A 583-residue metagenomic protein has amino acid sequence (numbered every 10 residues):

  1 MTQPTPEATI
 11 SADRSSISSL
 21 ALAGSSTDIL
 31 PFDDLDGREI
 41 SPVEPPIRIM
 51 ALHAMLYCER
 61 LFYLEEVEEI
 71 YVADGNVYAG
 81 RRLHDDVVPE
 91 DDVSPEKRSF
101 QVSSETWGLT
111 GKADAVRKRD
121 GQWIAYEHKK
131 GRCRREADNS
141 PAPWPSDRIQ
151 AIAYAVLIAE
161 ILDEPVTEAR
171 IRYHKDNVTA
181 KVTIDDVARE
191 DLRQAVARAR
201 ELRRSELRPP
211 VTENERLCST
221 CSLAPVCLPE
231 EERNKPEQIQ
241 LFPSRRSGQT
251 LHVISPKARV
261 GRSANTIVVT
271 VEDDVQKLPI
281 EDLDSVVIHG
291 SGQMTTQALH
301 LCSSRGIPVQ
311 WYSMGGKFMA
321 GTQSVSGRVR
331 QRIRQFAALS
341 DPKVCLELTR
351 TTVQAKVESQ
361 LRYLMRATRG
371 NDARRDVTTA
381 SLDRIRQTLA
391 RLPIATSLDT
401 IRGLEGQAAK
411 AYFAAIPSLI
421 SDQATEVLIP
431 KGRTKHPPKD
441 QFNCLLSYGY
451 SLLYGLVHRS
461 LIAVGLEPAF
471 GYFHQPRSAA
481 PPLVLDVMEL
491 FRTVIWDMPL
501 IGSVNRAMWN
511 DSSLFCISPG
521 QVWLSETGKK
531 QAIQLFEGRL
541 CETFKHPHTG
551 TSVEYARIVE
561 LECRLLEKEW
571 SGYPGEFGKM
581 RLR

Functional and structural regions predicted by a protein language model:
I40-D138, P236-F242: Catalytic cores of nuclease domains that cleave nucleic-acid phosphodiester backbones
C58, C218-C221, C227: Short cysteine clusters
V93-V196: Mg2+/Mn2+-dependent nuclease catalytic core
F100-V102, K235-G261, M319, R328-R583: Active-site helix-to-loop segments that bind/position phosphate- or nucleotide-bearing substrates and donors across
I149-P165, Y173-T179, D186-L192, A199 (+1 more regions): Long, charge-dense
A159-Y173, G306-F318, S460-F473: Glycine-rich phosphate/pyrophosphate-binding loops and their adjacent beta-strand/loop elements at enzyme active sites
A197-T220: Immediate flanking context of iron-sulfur cluster ligation sites
R246, H252-V344, L348: Trp/Phe/Arg-rich N-terminal binding region typifying the photolyase-homology
